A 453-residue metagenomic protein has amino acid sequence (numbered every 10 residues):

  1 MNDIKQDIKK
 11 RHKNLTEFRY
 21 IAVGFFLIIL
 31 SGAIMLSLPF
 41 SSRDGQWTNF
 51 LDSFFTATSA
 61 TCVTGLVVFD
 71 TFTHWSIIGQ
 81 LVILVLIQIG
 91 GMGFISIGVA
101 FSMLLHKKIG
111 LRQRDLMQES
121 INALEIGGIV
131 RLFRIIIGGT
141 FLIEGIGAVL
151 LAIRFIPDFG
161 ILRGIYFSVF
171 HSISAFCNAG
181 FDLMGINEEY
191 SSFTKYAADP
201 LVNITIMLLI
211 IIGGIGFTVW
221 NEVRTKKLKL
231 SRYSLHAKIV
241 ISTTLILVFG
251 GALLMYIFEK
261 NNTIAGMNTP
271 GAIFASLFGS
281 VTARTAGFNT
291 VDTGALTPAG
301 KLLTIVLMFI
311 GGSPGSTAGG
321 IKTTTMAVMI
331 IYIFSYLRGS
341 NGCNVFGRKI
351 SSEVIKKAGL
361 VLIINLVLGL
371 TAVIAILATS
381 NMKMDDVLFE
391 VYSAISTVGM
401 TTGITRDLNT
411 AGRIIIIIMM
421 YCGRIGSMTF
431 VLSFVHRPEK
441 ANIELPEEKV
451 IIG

Functional and structural regions predicted by a protein language model:
M1-G453: Membrane-proximal intracellular helices of multi-pass ion channels
